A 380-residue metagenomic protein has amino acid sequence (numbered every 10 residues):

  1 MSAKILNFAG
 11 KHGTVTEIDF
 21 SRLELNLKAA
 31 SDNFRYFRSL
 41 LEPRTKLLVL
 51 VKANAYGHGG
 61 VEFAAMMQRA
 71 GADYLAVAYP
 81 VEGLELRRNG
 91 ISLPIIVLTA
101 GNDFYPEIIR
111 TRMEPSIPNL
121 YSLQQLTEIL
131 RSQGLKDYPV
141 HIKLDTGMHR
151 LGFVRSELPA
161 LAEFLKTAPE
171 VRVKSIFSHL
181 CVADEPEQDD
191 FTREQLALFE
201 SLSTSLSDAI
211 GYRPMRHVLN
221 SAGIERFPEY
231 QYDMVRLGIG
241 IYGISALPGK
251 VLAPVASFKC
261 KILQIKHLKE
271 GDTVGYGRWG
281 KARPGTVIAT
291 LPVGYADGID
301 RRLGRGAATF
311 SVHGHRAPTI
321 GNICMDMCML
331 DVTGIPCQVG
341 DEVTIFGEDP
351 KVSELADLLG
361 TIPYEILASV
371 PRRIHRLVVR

Functional and structural regions predicted by a protein language model:
S2-L27, S31, V81-E82, G101-D103 (+4 more regions): Active-site anion/phosphate-binding pocket segments in diverse small-molecule metabolic enzymes
K4, F8-A9, T16-E17, S21-D32 (+3 more regions): Active-site-proximal beta-alpha core segment in soluble small-molecule metabolic enzymes
R38, K52, R87, K143 (+5 more regions): Basic side chains
